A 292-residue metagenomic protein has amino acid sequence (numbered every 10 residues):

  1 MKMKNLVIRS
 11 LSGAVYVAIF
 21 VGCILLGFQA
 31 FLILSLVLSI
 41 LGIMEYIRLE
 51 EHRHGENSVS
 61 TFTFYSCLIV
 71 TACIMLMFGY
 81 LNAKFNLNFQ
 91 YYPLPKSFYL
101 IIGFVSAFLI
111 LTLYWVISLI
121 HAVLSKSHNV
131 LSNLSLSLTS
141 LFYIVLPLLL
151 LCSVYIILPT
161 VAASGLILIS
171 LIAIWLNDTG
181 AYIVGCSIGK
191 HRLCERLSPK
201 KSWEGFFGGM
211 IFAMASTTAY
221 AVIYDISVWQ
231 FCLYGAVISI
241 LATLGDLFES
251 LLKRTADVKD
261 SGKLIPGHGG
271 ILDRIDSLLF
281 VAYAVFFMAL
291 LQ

Functional and structural regions predicted by a protein language model:
K2-K200, F206-M214, T218-A236: Membrane-embedded alpha-helical bundles of polytopic integral membrane proteins
Y182-G185, L252-K253, V281: Generic transmembrane alpha-helix signature in multi-pass membrane proteins, especially transporters/channels
T217, A284-F286: A general structural signal for short secondary-structure boundary/capping elements
T255-S277: Interfacial loop-to-transmembrane junctions
F286-Q292: Juxtamembrane boundary at the C-terminal end of a transmembrane helix
